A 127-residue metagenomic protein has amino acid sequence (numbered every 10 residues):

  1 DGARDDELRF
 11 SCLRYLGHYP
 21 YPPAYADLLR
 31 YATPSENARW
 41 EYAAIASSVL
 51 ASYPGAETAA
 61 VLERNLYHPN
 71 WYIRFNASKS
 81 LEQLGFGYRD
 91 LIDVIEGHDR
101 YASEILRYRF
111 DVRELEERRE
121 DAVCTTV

Functional and structural regions predicted by a protein language model:
D1, Y21-P34, G55-Y67, G85-E96 (+1 more regions): Amphipathic alpha-helical scaffolding segments comprising HEAT/armadillo-like alpha-solenoid repeats
R4-D5, S35-R39, P69-N70, H98-S103: Short inter-helical turns and helix N-cap capping residues of alpha-solenoid HEAT/ARM repeat scaffolds
C12, A43-A46, A77, A102-L106 (+1 more regions): Conserved hydrophobic register position within alpha-solenoid helical repeats
R14, R30-S48: Alpha-helical adaptor scaffolds
L16-P20, L50, P54, L81 (+3 more regions): Alpha-solenoid repeat junctions
A59, Y72-E82, F86-I92, D111: Extended alpha-helical scaffolding segments
I95, A102-V127: Terminal low-complexity interaction tails
